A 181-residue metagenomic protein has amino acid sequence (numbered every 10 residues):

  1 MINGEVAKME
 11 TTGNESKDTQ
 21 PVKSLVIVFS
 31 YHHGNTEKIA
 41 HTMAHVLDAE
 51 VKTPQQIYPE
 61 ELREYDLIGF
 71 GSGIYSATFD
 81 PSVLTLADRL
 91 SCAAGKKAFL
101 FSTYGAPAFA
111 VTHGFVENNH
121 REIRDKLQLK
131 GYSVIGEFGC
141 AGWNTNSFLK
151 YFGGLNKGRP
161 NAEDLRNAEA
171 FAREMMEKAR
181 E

Functional and structural regions predicted by a protein language model:
I2-V6, E10-S24, Y31, E37-K38 (+2 more regions): FMN-binding flavodoxin-like domain, especially the glycine-rich phosphate-binding loop
A49-P59: A short beta-strand-loop structural module common to alpha/beta enzyme folds
